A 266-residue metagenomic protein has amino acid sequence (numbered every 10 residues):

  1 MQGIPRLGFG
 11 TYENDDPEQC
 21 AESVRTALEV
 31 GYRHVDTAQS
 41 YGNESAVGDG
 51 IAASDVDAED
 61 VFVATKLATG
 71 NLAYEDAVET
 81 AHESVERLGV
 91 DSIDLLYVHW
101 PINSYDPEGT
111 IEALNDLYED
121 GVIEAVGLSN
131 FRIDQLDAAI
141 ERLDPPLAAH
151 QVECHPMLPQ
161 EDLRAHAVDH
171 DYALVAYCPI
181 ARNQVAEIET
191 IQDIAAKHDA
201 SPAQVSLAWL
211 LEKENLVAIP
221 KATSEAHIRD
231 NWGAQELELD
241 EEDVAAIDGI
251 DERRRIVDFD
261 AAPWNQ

Functional and structural regions predicted by a protein language model:
M1-V61, A262-P263: N-terminal binding-site loop/beta-alpha segment at the start of enzyme catalytic domains that lines or forms
I4, Y32, V90-I93, I123 (+2 more regions): A structural motif
D15-E18, D36-A46, G70-E75, N103-D106 (+2 more regions): Acidic-and-aromatic substrate-binding clefts and catalytic sites of carbohydrate-active enzymes
D15-L28, A73-L88, L136-D137: Short, acidic/polar
T26-E29, G48-D60, H82-D91, N115-Y118 (+2 more regions): Acidic (Asp/Glu)-rich catalytic clusters
T65-L117: Glycine/small-residue-rich loop that forms an oxyanion/phosphate-binding "nest" at active or ligand-binding sites
P101-Q266: Beta/alpha (TIM)-barrel catalytic core signal, keyed to glycine-rich beta->alpha loops juxtaposed to Asp/Glu that bind
